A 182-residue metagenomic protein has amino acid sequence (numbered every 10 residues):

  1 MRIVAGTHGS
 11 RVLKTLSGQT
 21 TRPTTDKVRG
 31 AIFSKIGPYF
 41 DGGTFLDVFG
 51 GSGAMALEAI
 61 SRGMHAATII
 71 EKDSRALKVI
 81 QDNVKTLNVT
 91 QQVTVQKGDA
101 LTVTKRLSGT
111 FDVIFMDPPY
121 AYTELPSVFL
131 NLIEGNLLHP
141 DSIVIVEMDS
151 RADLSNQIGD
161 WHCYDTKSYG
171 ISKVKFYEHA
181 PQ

Functional and structural regions predicted by a protein language model:
M1-Q182: Class I S-adenosyl-L-methionine-dependent methyltransferase catalytic core
